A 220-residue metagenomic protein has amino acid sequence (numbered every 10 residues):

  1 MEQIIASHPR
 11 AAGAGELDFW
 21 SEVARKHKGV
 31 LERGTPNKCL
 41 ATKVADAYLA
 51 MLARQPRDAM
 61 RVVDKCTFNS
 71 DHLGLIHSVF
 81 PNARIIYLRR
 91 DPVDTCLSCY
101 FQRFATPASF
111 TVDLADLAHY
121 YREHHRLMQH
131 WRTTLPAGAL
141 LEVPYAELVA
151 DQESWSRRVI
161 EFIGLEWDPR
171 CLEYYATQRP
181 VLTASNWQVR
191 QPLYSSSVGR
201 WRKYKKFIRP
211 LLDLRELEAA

Functional and structural regions predicted by a protein language model:
M1-F80, R84, L88: Phosphate-binding active sites in nucleotide-utilizing proteins
A6, G13-A14, A83, P92 (+3 more regions): Small-side-chain structural scaffolding
D18-W20, R90-T95, L148-A150: Conserved nucleotide-binding/hydrolysis micro-motifs of P-loop NTPases
F19, V23, C66, D94 (+3 more regions): Residue-level signal for alpha-helical context at structural boundaries
E22, D71-G74, L97, E153 (+1 more regions): Alpha-helical elements of the RecA-like P-loop NTPase motor core of helicases
R33-T35, T42-M60, C99-E142, V149-A220: PAPS-dependent sulfotransferases, especially Golgi type II membrane carbohydrate sulfotransferases
T67-F68, E147-D151: Acidic, metal-coordinating catalytic cores used for nucleic-acid/nucleotide bond scission and strand-transfer chemistry
I76-F80, I86-T111: Conserved P-loop NTPase nucleotide-binding/switch module
